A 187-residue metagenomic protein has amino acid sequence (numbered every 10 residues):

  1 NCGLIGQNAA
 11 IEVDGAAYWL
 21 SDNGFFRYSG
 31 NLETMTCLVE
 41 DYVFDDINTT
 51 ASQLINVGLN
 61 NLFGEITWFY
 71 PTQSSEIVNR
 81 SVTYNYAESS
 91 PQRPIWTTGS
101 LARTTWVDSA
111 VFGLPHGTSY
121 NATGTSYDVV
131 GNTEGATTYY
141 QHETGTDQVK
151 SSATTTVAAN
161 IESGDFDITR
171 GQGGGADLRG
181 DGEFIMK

Functional and structural regions predicted by a protein language model:
C2-A16, D22-K187: Beta-sheet repeat architectures centered on beta-propellers
